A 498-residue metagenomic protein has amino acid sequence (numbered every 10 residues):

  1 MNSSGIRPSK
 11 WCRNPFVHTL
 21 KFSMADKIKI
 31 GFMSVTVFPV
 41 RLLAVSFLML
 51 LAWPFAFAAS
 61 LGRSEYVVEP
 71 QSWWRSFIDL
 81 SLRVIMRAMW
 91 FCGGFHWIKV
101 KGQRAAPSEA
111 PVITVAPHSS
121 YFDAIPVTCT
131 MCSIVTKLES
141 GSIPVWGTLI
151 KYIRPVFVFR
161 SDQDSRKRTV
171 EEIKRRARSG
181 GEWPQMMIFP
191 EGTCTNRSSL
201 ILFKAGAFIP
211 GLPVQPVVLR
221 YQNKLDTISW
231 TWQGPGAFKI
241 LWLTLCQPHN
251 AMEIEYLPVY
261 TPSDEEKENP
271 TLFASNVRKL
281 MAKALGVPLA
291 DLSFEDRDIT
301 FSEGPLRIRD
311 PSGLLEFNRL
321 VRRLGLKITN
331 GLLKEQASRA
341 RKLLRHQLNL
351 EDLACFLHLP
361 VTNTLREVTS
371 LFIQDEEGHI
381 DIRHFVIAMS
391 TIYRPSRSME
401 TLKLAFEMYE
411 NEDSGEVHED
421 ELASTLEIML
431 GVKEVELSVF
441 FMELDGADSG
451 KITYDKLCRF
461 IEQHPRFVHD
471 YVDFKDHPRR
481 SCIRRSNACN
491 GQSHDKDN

Functional and structural regions predicted by a protein language model:
M1-F95: N-terminal membrane-anchoring alpha-helices
A56-R87, F91-F95, A106-D164: Catalytic core of membrane glycerolipid acyltransferases/transacylases, capturing the structured, soluble-facing
D79, K137, I143-E171, R178 (+9 more regions): Conserved, structured regulatory domains from eukaryotic proteins
M131, P144-Y152, E182-Q185, G192 (+3 more regions): A cross-family acyltransferase "interaction/gating" segment
R339-A340, S370-F372, E407-E410, M442-L444: Calcium-binding motifs, dominated by EF-hand helix-loop-helix domains
L344-H346, E376-G378, D413-S414, G446-D448: Residues in Ca2+-coordinating acidic/glycine-rich loops
H346-L365, H379-R394, E416-V432, T453-F467: Amphipathic regulatory helices of Ca2+-sensor modules
L430-S493: C-terminal interaction modules of eukaryotic adaptor/scaffold proteins
